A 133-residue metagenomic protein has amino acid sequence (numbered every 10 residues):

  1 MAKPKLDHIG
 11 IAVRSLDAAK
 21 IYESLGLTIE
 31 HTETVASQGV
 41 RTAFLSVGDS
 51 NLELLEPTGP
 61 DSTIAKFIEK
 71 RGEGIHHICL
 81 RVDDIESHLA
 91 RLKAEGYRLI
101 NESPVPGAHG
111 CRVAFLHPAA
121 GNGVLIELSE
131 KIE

Functional and structural regions predicted by a protein language model:
M1, A65-R71: Short, flexible, solvent-exposed loop/turn segments with mixed acidic/basic and small polar residues
M1-Q38, V47, S62: Long, hydrophobic N-terminal alpha-helical segment
A2, T34, A43-G48, L52-E53 (+1 more regions): Vicinal oxygen chelate
V13-I21, L25-L27, G59, K70-A119: Vicinal oxygen chelate
V40, V47-D49, K70-I75: Short connector loops at helix/strand junctions that flank enzyme active sites, especially segments positioning acidic
L54, T58-S62: Conserved secondary-structure micro-motifs at functional edges
D61-I64, E133: A short local loop/turn or secondary-structure capping micro-motif enriched for an aromatic residue
